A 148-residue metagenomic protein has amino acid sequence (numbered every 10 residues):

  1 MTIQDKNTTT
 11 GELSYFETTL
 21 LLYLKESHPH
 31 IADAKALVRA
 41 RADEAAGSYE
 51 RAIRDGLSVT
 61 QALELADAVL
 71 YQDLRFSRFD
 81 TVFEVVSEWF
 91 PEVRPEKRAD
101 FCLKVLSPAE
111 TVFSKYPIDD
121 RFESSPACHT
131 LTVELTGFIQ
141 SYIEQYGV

Functional and structural regions predicted by a protein language model:
T2-V148: C-terminal alpha-helical interaction appendages
